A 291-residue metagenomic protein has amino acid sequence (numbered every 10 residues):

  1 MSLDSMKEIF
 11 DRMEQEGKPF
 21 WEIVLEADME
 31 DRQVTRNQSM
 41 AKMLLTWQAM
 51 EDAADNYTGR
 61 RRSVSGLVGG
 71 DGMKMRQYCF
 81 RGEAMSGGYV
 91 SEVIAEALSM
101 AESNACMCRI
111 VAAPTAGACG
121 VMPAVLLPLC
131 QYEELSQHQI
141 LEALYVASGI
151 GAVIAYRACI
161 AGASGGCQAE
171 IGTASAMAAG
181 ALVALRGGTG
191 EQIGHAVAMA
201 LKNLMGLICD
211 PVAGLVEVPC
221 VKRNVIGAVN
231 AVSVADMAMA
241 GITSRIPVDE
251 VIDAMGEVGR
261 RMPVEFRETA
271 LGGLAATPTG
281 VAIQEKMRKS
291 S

Functional and structural regions predicted by a protein language model:
M1-C108, Y132, G241, V248-S291: Generic N-terminal targeting/processing segments that precede catalytic cores or assembly contacts
M85, A112-C119, Q131, S136 (+2 more regions): Glycine- and small hydrophobic-enriched segments that form the cores of compact globular domains
G87-N104, Q139-A158, K202-P211, A282: Acidic-glycine-rich active-site phosphate/pyrophosphate-binding loop
M107-I110, I160-G166, V218: Active-site-adjacent structural elements in folded domains
M107-V125, A169-A174: Conserved phosphate/anionic-ligand binding catalytic regions in large, soluble enzymes, centered on
P123-E134, A179-G187: Alpha-helical support elements that line or immediately flank enzyme active sites and cofactor-binding pockets
L144, I150-A163, C167-M177: Glycine- and acidic-residue-rich phosphate-binding/metal-coordinating active-site segment common to enzymes that handle
A184-S291: Functionally critical mobile loop/hinge segments
